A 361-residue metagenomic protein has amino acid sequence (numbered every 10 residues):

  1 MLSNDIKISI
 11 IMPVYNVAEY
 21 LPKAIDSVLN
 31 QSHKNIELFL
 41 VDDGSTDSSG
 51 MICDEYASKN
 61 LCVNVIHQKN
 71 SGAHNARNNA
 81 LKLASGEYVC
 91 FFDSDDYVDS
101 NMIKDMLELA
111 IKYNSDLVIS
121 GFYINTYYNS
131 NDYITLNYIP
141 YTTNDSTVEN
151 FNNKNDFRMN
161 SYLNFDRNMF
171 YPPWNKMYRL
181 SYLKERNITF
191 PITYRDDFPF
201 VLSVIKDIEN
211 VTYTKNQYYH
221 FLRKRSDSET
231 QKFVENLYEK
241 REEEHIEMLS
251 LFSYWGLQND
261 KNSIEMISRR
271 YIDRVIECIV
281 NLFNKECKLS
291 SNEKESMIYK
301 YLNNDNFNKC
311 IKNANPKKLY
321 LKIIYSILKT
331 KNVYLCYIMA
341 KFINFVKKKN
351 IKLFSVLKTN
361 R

Functional and structural regions predicted by a protein language model:
M1-L29: N-proximal low-complexity "stem/linker" segments adjacent to membrane-targeting elements
P22-D26, G50-D54, G86, D99-I111 (+1 more regions): Short alpha-helix within the catalytic core of nucleotide-sugar-dependent glycosyltransferases
S27, K34, D42-M51, K69-G72: A conserved acidic beta->alpha catalytic loop
Q68-A84: Glycine-rich, basic loop-to-helix element that forms the pyrophosphate-binding segment of sugar-nucleotide handling
V89: Short aromatic/hydrophobic "clamp" motif used to bind/position activated sugar donors
S94-T214, Y219-N236: Donor-binding/catalytic cores of nucleotide-activated saccharide and glycerol-phosphate transferases/polymerases
N216-R225, Q231-N259, E277-F307: Catalytic core of nucleotide-sugar-dependent glycosyltransferases
F283-R361: Membrane-interface aromatic/basic loop that binds lipid-linked glycans or pyrophosphate carriers, typified by
